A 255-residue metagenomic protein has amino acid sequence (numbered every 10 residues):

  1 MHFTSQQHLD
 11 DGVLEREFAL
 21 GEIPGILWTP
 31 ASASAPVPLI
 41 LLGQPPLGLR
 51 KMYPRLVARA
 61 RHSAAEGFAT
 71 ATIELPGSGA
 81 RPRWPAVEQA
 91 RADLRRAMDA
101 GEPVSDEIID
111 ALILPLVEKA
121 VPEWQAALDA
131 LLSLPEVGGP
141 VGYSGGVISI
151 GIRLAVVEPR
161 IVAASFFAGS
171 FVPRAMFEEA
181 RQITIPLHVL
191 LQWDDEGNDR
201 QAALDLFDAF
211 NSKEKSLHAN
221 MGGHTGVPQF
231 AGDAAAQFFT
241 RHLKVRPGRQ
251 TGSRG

Functional and structural regions predicted by a protein language model:
M1-P38: N-terminal cap/lid segment of alpha/beta-hydrolase-fold proteins
I40-S133: Serine-hydrolase catalytic machinery in alpha/beta-hydrolase-like enzymes
E118-Q182: Primarily recognizes the serine-hydrolase "nucleophile elbow" in alpha/beta-hydrolase and SGNH/GDSL folds
R174-A175, E196-A202: Conserved alpha/beta-hydrolase "acid-adjacent" motif
I183, V189-L191: Short beta-strand/loop motif that positions the catalytic acidic residue of the alpha/beta-hydrolase fold
W193-N198, T225-G226: Acidic catalytic loop of the alpha/beta-hydrolase fold
A203-L204, D208-G226: Catalytic histidine neighborhood in serine/cysteine hydrolases with alpha/beta-hydrolase-type architecture
M221-G222, V227-G255: Catalytic active-site module of serine/aspartate enzymes centered on a nucleophile-bearing elbow/loop
